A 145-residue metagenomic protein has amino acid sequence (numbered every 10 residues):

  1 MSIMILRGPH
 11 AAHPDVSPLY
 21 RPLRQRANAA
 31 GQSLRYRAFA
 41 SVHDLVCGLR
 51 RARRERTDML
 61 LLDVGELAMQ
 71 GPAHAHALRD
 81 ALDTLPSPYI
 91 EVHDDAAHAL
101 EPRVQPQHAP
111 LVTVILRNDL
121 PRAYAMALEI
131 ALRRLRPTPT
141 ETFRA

Functional and structural regions predicted by a protein language model:
M1-A29: N-terminal beta1-alpha1 ligand-phosphate binding loop
M4, I90-V92, V114: Hydrophobic/aromatic beta-strand patches that form the interior of the parallel beta-sheet core in alpha/beta enzyme
P14-S17, Q25, H98-A145: Short, glycine-/small-residue-rich phosphate/pyrophosphate-handling segment
Y20, R24, L49, A75-D83: Short amphipathic alpha-helical segments and helix-helix/interface helices
S33-D44, E66: Short beta->alpha junction loops
H43-R54, R79: TIR-domain catalytic/interaction hotspot
R53-L62: Short acidic/histidine-rich motifs immediately flanking catalytic phosphotransfer sites in two-component signaling
L61-P102: Mid-chain, well-packed structural core segment of small domains
